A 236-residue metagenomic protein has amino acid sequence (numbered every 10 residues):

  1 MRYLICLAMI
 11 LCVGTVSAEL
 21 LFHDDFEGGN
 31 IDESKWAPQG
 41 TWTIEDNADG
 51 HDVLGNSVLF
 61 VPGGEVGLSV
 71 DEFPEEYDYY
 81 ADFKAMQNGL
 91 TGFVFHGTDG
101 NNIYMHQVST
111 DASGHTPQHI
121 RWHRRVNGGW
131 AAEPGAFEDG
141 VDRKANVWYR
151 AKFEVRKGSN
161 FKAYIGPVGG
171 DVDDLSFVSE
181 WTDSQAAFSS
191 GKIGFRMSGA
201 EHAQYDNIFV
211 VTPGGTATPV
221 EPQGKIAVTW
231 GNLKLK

Functional and structural regions predicted by a protein language model:
Y3-G14: Sec-dependent N-terminal signal peptides
A18-Q39, E221-K234: Extracellular carbohydrate-recognition regions
F26, Y79-A81, N146-K157, F161-I165: Short tryptophan-centered beta-strand motifs in secreted/extracellular beta-sheet-rich domains of glycan-recognition
G29-G64, A112-S113: Extracellular glycan-recognition surfaces and repeat-rich motifs
F60-G128: Secretory/extracellular carbohydrate-interaction modules and structurally similar beta-sandwich "look-alikes"
V126-R150: Short, aromatic/His-centered strand-loop micro-motif at the edge of beta-sheets
I165-G191: Short, solvent-exposed beta-strand-to-loop segments that form ligand-recognition rims of beta-rich domains
T182-L235: Ligand-recognition surfaces built from glycine- and aromatic
